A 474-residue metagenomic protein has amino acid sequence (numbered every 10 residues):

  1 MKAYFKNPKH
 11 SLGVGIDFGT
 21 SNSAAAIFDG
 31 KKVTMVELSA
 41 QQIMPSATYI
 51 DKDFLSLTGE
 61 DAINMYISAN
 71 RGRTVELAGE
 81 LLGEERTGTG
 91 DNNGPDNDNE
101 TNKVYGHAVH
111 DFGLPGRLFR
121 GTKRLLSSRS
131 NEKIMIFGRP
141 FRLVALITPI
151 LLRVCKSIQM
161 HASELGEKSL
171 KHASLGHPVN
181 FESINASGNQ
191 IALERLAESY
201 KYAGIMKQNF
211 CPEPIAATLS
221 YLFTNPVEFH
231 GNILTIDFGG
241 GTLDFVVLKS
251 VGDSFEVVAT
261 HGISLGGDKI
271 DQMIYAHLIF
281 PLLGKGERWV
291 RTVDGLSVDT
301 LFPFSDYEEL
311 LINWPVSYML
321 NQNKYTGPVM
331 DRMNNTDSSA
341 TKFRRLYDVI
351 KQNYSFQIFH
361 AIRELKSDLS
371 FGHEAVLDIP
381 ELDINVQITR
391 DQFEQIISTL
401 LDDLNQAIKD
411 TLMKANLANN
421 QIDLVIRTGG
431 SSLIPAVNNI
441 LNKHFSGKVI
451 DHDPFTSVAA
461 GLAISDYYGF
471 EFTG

Functional and structural regions predicted by a protein language model:
M1-E132, G266, Q272-S305: Early-domain small/polar-rich strand-loop-helix modules and first-structured segments of the mature chain
M1-G15, T20, A25, D29-V33 (+5 more regions): Nucleotide/phosphate-binding catalytic cleft detector across ATP-hydrolyzing and phosphate-transferring enzymes
I16-N22, P178, T235-L243, S250-V251 (+3 more regions): A short acidic Gly-Thr/Ser loop motif
P45-I50, A69-G72, S250-E381: Phosphate-binding glycine-rich/basic clefts of nucleotide- and phosphate-handling proteins, predominantly
G166-V179, L412-G429: Short glycine-rich phosphate-binding loop at a beta-alpha junction
L196, F229-F245, R427-G430, V437 (+2 more regions): Extended, hydrophobic alpha-helical segments in both membrane/secreted and soluble proteins
A203-C211, N438-A463: Conserved phosphate-binding/catalytic loops in two-lobed NTP-binding clefts
A407-N420, I434-G447: ATP-binding/phosphotransfer module of carbohydrate and carboxylate kinases, centering on a glycine-rich
